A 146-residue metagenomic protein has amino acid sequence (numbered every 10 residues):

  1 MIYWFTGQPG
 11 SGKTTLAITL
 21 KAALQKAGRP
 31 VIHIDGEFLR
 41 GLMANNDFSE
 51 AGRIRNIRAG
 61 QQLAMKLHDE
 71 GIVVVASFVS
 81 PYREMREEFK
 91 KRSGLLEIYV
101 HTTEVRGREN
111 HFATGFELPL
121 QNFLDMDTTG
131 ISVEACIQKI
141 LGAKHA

Functional and structural regions predicted by a protein language model:
I2: Walker A (P-loop) ATP-phosphate-binding motif of ABC ATPase nucleotide-binding domains
F5: Hydrophobic anchor at the beta1->P-loop junction of P-loop NTPases
P9: The conserved Walker
K13: Conserved lysine of the Walker
L16, N56, S132-C136: Hydrophobic alpha-helical packing elements
A17-M65, D69: Conserved substrate/cofactor phosphate-moiety recognition/catalytic segment in nucleotide-dependent phosphotransferases
L42-E50, A64-L120: ATP-dependent NMP and nucleoside kinases share a basic, alpha-helical "lid"
V100-A146: Small-molecule kinase domains that catalyze NTP-dependent phosphoryl transfer to phosphate-bearing small molecules
